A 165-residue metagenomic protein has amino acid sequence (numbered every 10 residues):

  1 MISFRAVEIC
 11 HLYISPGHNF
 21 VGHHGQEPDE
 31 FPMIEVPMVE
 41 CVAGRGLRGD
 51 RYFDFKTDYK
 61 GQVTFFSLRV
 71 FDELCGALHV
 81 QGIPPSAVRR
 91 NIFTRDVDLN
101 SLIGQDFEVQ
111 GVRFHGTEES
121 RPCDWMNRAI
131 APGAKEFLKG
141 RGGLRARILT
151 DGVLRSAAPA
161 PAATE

Functional and structural regions predicted by a protein language model:
M1-V109, E118: Electropositive, beta-rich accessory/interaction domains or terminal extensions that provide binding surfaces
T94-L149: Glycine-rich active-site loops that engage anionic ligands at enzyme catalytic sites
L144-E165: Well-ordered alpha/beta subsegment
